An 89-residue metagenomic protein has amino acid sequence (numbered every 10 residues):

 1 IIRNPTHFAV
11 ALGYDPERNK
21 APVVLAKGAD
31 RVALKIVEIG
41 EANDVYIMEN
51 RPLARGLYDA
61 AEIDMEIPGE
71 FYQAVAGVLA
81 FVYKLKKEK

Functional and structural regions predicted by a protein language model:
I1-K89: Divalent-cation
